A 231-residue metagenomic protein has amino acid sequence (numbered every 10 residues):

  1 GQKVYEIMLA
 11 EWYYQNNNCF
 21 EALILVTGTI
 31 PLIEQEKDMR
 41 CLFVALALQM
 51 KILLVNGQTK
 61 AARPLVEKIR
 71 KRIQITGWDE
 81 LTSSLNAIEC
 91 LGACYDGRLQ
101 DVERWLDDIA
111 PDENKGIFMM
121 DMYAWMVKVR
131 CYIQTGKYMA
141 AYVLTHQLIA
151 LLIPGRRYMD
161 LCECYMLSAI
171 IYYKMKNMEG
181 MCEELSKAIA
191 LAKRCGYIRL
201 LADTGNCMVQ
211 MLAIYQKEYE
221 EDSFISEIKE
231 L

Functional and structural regions predicted by a protein language model:
G1-M8, F20, E34-L48, K60-A61 (+7 more regions): Alpha-solenoid helical repeat architecture
E11, K51, A87, L91 (+6 more regions): Amphipathic alpha-helical repeat scaffolds
Y13-Y14, V26, I33, L53 (+6 more regions): Eukaryotic all-alpha helical interaction scaffolds
A22, V26-T29, A45, A62-I69 (+5 more regions): Tetratricopeptide repeat
R104, V143, Q147, P154-L231: C-terminal non-catalytic interaction modules
L106, V127-V129, I133-G136, T145 (+1 more regions): Extracellular beta-rich repeat passengers
